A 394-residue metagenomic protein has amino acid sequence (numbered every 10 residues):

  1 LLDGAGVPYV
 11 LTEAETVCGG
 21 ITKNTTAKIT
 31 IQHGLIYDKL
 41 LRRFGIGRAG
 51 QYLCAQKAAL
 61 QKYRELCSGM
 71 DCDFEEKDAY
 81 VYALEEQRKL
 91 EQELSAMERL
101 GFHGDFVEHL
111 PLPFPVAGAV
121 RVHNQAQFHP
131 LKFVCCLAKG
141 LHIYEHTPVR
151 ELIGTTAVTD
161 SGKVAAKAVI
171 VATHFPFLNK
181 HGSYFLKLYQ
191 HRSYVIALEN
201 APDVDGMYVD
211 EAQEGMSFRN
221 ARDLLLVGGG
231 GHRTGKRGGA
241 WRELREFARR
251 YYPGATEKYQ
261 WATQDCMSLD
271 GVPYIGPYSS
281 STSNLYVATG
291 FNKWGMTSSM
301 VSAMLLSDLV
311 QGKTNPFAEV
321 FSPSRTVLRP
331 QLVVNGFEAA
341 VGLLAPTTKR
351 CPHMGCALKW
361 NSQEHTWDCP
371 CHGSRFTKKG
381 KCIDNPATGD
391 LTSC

Functional and structural regions predicted by a protein language model:
G4-N24: Glycine-rich FAD pyrophosphate-binding loop
G20, N24-A55: Glycine-rich active-site loop/strand segments that organize a redox cofactor
L35-R42, Q61-C136: Flavin (FAD/FMN) cofactor-binding and adjacent substrate-gating region of FAD-dependent oxidoreductase domains
A96, A119-A168, A172: Helical element adjacent to the flavin cofactor pocket in flavoenzyme catalytic cores
N124, A212, W241-E246, Y252-N335 (+1 more regions): C-terminal catalytic lobe of FAD-dependent flavoproteins
L152-N220: Flavin-dependent oxidoreductases
I196, P346-C394: Rieske [2Fe-2S] iron-sulfur-binding domain
A221-E257: Conserved FAD/dinucleotide-binding core of flavoprotein oxidoreductases
